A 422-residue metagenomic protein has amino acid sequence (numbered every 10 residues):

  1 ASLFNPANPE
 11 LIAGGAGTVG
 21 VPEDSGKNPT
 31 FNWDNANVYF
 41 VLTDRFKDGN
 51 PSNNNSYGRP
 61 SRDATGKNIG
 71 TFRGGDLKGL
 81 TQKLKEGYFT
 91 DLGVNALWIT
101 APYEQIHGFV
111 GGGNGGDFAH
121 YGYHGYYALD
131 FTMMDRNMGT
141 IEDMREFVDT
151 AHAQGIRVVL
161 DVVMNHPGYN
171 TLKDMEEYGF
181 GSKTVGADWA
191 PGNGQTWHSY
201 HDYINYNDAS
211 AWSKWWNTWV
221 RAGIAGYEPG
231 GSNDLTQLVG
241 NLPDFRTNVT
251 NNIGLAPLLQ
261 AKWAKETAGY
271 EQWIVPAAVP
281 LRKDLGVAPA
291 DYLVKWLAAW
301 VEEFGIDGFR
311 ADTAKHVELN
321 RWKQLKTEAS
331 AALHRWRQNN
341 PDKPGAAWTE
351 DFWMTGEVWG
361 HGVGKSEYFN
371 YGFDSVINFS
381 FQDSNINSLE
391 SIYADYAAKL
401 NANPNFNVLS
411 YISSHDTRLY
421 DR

Functional and structural regions predicted by a protein language model:
L3-R157, N165-P167, L172-M175, A209 (+5 more regions): N-terminal structural segment of carbohydrate-active enzymes
F4, G20, H166, Q195-D208 (+3 more regions): Active-site-proximal helices and loops of the catalytic beta/alpha 8
T30-N35, F89-G93, W98, A151-A153 (+7 more regions): Extracellular/periplasmic catalytic domains that process cell-envelope and extracellular macromolecules
N37-Y39, L97-I99, V158-L160, F309 (+2 more regions): Hydrophobic faces of well-ordered beta-strands that scaffold small-molecule active sites in alpha/beta enzyme cores
F40-V41, G93-A101, L255, H316-A332: Conserved long hydrophobic alpha-helices within structured protein cores
N55-R59, Q105-Y126, M164-K262, T327 (+1 more regions): Aromatic- and acidic-residue-enriched segments that line the glycan-binding/catalytic groove of carbohydrate-active
F72-G79, G139-D143, L285-Y292, V317 (+2 more regions): Soluble or luminal CAZymes and related metallo-dependent hydrolases
L255, L259-Q260, D284-A290: Alpha-helical scaffold elements lining the catalytic groove of polysaccharide deacetylases
